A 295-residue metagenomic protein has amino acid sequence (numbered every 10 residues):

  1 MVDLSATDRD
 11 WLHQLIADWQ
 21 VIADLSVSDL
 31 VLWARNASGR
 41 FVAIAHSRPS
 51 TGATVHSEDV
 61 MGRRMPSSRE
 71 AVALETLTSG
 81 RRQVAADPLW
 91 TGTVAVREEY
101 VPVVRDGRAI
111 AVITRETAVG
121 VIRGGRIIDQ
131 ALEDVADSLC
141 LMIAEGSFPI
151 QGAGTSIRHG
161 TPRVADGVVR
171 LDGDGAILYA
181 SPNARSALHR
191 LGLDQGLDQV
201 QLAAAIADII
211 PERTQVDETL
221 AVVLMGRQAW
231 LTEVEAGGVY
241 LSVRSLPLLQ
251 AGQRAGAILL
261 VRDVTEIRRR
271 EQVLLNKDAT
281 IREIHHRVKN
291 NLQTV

Functional and structural regions predicted by a protein language model:
L4-D10, A23, V31-S67, L77-T78 (+3 more regions): Intrinsically disordered, low-complexity polar/acidic regions
Q14, A23-L25, S67-Q83, L139-M142 (+1 more regions): Soluble sensory domains of the PAS superfamily and closely related sensory modules
I16-A17, S68-V96, I143-P162: Short, basic/aromatic recognition patches
V21, I157-G160, A279, E283: PAS-family sensory domains
R35-N36, R40-S68, I127, A131-A136 (+2 more regions): PAS-family sensory domains
A85-R105, A111, A205-E266: PAS-family sensory/regulatory modules and their coupling/dimerization elements
A111-I150, L248-H285: Sensory coupling linkers of modular signal transduction proteins
V288-V295: Short post-phosphohistidine helix in the DHp/HisKA domain of histidine kinases
